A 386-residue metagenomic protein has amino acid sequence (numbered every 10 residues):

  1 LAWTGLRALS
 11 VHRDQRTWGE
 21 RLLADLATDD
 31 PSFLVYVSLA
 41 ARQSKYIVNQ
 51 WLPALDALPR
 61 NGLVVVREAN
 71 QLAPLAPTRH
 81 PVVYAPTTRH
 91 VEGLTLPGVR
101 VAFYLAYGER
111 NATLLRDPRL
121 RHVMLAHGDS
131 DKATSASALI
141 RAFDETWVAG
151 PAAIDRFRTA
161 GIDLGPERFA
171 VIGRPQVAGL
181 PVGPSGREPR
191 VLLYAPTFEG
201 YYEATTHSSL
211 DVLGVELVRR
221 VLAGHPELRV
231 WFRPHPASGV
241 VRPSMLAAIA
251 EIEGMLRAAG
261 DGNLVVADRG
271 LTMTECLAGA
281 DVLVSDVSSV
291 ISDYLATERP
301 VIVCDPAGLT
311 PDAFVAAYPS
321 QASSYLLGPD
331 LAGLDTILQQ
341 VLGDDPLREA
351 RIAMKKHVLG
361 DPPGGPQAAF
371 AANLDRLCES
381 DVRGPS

Functional and structural regions predicted by a protein language model:
L1-S32, P385-S386: Non-catalytic membrane-proximal stalk/linker segments that position and tether the catalytic domains
W3-W18, A142-V212: A nucleotide-sugar donor-handling region in carbohydrate enzymes
Y36-V177: Active-site and donor-binding regions of nucleotide-sugar-utilizing enzymes
R42-A57, V177-G254, L359-A368, S386: Conserved catalytic-core segment of nucleotide-activated headgroup transferases in glycan assembly
P81-T87, I172-G173, L264-D268, A322-Q340: Short acidic-hydrophobic, aromatic-tinged amphipathic segments that line or gate anion-handling sites
M245-S292: Donor nucleotide-activated moiety binding/catalytic core segment of transferases that use nucleotide-activated donors
S289-V358: Catalytic binding pocket for nucleotide-activated donors in carbohydrate/polymer assembly enzymes
T336-S386: C-terminal amphipathic helix plus adjacent low-complexity, charged tail appended to glycosyltransferase catalytic
